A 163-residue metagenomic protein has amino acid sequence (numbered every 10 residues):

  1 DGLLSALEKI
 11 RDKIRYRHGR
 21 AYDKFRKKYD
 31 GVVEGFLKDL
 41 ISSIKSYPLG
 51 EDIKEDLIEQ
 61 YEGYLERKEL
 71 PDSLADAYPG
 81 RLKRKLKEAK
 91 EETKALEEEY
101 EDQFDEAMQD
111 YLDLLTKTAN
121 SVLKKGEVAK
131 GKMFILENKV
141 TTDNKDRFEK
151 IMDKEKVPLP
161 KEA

Functional and structural regions predicted by a protein language model:
D1-A163: Low-complexity, Gly/Pro
